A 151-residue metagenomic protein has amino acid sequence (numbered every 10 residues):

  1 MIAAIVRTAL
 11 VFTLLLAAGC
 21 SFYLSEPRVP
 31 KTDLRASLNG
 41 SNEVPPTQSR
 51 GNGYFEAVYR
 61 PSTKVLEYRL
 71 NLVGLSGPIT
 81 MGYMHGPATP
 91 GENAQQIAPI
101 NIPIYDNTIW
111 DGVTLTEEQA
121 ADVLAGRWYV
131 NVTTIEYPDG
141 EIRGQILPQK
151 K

Functional and structural regions predicted by a protein language model:
M1-R7: Positively charged n-region of N-terminal signal peptides that target proteins for export
T8-A18: Bacterial N-terminal signal peptides
C20-G82, G86-K151: Metal-centered catalytic cores of metalloenzymes
